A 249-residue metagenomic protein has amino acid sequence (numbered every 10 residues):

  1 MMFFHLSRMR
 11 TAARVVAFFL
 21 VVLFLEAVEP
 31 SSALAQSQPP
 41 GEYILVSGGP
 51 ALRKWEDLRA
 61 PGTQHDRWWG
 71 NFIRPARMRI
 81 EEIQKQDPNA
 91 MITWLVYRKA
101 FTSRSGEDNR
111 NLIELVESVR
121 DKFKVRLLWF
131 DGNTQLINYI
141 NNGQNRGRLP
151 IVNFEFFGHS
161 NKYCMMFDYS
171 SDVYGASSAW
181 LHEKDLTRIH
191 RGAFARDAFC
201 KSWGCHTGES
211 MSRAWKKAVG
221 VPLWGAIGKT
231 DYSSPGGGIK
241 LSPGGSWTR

Functional and structural regions predicted by a protein language model:
M1-M9: N-terminal secretory signal peptides that target proteins for export/translocation
R14-A27: Bacterial N-terminal signal peptides
E29-A35: Sec/Tat signal peptide C-region and signal peptidase I cleavage site
Q36, L136-I151: Short amphipathic alpha-helices and their capping/turn segments at secondary-structure boundaries
Q36-L136: A domain-level signal for caspase-like cysteine endopeptidase catalytic cores and their zymogen-processing architecture
I73-I80, N133-N141, E183-R188, E209-S212 (+1 more regions): Extracytoplasmic/secreted envelope proteins and their assembly/folding machinery, especially bacterial periplasmic
I151-P235: Catalytic cores of nucleophile-dependent amide-cleaving enzymes
Y232-L241, R249: Short, charged, surface-exposed secondary-structure boundary motifs
